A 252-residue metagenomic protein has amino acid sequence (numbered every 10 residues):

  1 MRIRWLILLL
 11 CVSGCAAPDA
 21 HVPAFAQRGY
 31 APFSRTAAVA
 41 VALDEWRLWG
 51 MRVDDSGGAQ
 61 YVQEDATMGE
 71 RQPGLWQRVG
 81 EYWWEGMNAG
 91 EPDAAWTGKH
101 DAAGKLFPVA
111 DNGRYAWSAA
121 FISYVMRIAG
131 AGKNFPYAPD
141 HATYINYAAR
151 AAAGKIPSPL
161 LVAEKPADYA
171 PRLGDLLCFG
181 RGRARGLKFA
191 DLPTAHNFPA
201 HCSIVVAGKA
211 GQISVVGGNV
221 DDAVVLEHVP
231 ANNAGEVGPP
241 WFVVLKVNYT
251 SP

Functional and structural regions predicted by a protein language model:
R2-L8: Sec-dependent signal peptide recognition, specifically the positively charged N-region followed immediately by
D19-N134: N-terminal capping segments
R47, M51-D54, C178-L187, H228-A231: Short regulatory "switch" loops immediately downstream of catalytic or recognition motifs within protein catalytic
D54-G57, P136-A138, F189-A190, L226-E227: Short, solvent-exposed loop/turn and secondary-structure capping segments
Y137-D221: ...with weaker cross-activation on analogous glycine-rich loops/strands in unrelated enzymes
S214, N219-P252: Low-complexity, Gly/Ser/Thr/Pro-rich intrinsically disordered linker/tail segments
